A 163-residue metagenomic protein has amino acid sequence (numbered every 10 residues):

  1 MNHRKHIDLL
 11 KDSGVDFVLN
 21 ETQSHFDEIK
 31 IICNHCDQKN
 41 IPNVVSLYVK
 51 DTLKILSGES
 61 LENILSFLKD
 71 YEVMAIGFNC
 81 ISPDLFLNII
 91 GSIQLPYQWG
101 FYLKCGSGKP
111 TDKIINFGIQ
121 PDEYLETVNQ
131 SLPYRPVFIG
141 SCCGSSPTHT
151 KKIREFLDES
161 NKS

Functional and structural regions predicted by a protein language model:
M1-S163: Domain-level signal for soluble alpha/beta catalytic cores
